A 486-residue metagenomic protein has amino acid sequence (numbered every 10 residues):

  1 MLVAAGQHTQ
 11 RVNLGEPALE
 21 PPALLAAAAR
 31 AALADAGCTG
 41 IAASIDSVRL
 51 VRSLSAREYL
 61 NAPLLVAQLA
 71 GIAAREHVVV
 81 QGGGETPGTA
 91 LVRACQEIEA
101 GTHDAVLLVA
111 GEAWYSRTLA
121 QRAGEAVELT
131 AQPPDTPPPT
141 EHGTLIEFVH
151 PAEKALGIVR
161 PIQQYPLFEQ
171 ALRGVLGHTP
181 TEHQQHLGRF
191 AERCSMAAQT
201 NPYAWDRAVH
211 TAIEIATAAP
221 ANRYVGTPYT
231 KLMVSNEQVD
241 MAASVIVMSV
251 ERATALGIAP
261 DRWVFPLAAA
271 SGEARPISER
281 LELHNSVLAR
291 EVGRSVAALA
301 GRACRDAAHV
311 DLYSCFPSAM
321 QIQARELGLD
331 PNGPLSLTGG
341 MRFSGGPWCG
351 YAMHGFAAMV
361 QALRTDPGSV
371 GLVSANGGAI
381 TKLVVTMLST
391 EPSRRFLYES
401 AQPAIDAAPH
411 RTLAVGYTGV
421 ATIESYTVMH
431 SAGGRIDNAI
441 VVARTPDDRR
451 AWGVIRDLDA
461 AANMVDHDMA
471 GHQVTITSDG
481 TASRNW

Functional and structural regions predicted by a protein language model:
M1-V79, Q96-H103, L107-V239, A243-V245 (+5 more regions): Conserved "HGTGT" condensation-loop signature of ketosynthase/thiolase-family condensing enzymes that catalyze
V78-T86: General structural concept
G83, V92-E97: An acidic, phosphate/nucleotide-engaging active-site surface
S344-A352, L363, G368: A conserved active-site cap/scaffold subdomain adjacent to cofactor or substrate pockets
G371-V373: Active-site capping/gating regions of soluble enzymes
T381: Gly/Pro-rich active-site capping loops and adjacent beta-alpha segments that organize cofactor/substrate pockets
